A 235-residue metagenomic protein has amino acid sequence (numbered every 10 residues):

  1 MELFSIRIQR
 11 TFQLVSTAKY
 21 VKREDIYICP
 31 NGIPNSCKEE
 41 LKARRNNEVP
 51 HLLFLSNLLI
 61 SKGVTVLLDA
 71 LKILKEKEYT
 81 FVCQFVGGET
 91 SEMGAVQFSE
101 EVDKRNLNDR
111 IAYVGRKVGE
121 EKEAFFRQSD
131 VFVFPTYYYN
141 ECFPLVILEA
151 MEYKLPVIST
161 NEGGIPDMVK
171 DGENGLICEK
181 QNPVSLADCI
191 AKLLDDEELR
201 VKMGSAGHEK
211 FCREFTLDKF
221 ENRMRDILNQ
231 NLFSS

Functional and structural regions predicted by a protein language model:
S5, C37, R44-K62, L68-L71 (+1 more regions): Conserved donor-binding/catalytic core segment of Leloir-type glycosyltransferases
R10, G32: Carbohydrate-associated surface elements
V96-K117: Nucleotide-activated donor-binding/catalytic signature segment of Leloir-type glycosyltransferases, i.e., the conserved
R116-K117, A124-S129: Short alpha-helical donor nucleotide-sugar binding micro-motif in glycosyltransferases
D130, K154: A short alpha->beta transition loop at the rim of the catalytic pocket in nucleotide-sugar-dependent
P156-S159: Short hydrophobic beta-strand element within catalytic cores of glycosyltransferases and related nucleotide-activated
D171-G172, L176-P183, K192-E198: Conserved acidic donor-binding segment of nucleotide-sugar-dependent glycosyltransferases
S185, K192, L199-R213, F220-R223: A short, well-ordered alpha-helix in the C-terminal region of glycosyltransferases
